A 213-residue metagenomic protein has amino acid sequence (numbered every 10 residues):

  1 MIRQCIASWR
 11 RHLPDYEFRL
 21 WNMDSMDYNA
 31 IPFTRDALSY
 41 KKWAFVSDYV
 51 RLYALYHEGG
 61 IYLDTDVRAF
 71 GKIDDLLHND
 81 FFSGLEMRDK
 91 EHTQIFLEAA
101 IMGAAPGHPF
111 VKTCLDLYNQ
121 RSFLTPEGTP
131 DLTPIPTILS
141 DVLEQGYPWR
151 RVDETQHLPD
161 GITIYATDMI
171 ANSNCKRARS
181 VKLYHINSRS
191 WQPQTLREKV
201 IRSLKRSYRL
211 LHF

Functional and structural regions predicted by a protein language model:
M1-S47, L63-F213: Glycosyltransferase-associated regions of secretory-pathway enzymes, highlighting luminal stem/catalytic domains
Y49-G60: Small-residue hinge/turn detector
